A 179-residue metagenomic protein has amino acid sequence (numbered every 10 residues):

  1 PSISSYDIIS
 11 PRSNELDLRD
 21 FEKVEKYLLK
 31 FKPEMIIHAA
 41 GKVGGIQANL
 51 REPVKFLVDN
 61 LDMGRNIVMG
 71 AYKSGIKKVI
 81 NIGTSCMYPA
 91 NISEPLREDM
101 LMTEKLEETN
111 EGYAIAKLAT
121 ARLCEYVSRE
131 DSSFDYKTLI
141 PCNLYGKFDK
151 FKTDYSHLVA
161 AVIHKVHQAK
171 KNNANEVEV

Functional and structural regions predicted by a protein language model:
I3-Y27: Adenosine-cofactor binding site in Rossmann-like domains, unifying the SAM/SAH pocket of S-adenosylmethionine-dependent
P11, I36-K42, V79-S85, T138-P141: SDR active-site strand-loop-helix element
R19, R51-N66, E107, E111 (+1 more regions): Glycine-rich NAD(P)-binding loop of the Rossmann-fold in SDR/ketoreductase-type enzymes
R19, S85-Y88, L144-G146, L158: Conserved sequence/active-site signature of Rossmann-fold short-chain dehydrogenase/reductase
D20, M35, D62-M63, K78 (+2 more regions): Conserved cofactor-binding/catalytic machinery of classical short-chain dehydrogenase/reductase
F21-L61, K73: NAD(P)H-binding glycine-rich loop region in Rossmannoid oxidoreductase-like domains and their noncatalytic homologs
R65-N110, K137: Conserved Rossmann-fold NAD(P)-dependent oxidoreductase catalytic core, especially the SDR/UDP-sugar
N66, A90, E107-C142, L158-N172: Active-site Tyr-X1-5-Lys
